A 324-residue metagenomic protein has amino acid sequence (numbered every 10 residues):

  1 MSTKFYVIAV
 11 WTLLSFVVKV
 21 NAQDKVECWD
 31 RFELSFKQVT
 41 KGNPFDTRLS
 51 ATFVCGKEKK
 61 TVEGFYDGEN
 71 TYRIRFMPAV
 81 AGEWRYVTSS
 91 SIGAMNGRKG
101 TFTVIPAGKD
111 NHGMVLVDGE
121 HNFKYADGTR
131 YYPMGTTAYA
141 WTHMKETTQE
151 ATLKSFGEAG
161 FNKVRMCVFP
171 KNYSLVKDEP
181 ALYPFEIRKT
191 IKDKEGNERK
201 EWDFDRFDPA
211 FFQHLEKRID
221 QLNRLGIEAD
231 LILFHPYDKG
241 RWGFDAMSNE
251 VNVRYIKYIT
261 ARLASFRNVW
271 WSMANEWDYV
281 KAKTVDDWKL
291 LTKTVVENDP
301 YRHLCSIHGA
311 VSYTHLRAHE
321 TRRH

Functional and structural regions predicted by a protein language model:
M1-Q23: Bacterial Sec-dependent N-terminal signal peptides
Q23-G56, V62-F65, T103-P106: Non-catalytic, glycine-rich low-complexity segments
E63-D118: Extended acidic/polar, glycine-enriched regions that form or flank non-catalytic beta-rich accessory modules
T103-D178, E186: An acidic-aromatic substrate-binding cleft motif
G160-N162, L225-E228, S265-V269, Y301-L304: Short, well-ordered coil/turn segments that N-cap beta-strands
S174-F212, D238-D245, N249-E250, Y255-A264 (+1 more regions): Aromatic- and acidic-residue-enriched carbohydrate-binding clefts of CAZyme catalytic domains
I232-D238, S272-N275, T292-Y313: Aromatic-lined carbohydrate-recognition surfaces of secreted/lumenal glycan-active proteins
T314-T321: Conserved small/polar residues in nucleotide/adenosyl-binding loops
